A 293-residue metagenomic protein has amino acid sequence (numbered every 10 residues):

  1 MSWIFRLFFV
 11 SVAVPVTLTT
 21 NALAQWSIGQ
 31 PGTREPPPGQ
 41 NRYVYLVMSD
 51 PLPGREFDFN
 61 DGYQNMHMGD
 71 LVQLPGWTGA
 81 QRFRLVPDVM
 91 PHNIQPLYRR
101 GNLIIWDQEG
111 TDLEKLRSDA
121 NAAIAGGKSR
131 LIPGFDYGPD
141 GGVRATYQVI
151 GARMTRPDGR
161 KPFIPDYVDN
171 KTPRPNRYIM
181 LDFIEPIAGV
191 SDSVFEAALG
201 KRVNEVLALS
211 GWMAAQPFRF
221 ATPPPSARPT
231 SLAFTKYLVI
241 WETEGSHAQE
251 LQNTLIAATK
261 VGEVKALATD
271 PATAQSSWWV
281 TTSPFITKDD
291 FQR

Functional and structural regions predicted by a protein language model:
M1-R6: Positively charged n-region of N-terminal signal peptides that target proteins for export
L7-N21: Bacterial N-terminal signal peptides
A24-R293: Macromolecular interaction modules
